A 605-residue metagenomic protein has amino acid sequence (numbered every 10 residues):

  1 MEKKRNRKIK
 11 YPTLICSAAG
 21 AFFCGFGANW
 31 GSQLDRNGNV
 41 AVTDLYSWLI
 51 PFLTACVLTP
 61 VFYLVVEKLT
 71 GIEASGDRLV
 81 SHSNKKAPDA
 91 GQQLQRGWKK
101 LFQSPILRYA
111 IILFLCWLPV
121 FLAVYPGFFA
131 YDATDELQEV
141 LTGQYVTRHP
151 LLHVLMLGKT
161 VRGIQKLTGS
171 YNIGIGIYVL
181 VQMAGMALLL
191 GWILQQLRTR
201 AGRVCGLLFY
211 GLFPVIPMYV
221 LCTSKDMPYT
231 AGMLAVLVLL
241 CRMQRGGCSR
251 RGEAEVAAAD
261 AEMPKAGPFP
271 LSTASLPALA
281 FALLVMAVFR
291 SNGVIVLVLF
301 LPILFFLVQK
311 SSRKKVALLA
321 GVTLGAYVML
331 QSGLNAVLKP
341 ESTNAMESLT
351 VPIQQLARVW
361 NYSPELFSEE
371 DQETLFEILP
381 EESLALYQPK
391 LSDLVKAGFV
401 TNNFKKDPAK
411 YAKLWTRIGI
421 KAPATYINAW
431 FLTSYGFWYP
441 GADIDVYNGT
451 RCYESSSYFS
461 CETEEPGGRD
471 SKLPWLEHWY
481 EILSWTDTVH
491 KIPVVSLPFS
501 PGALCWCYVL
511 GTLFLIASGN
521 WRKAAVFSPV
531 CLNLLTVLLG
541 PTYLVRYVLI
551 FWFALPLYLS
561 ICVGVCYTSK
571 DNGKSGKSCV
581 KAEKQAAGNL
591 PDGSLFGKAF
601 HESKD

Functional and structural regions predicted by a protein language model:
F52, L151-L155, K166-L188, L207: Loop-to-helix entry region of an early transmembrane alpha helix in multi-pass inner-membrane enzymes
P60, I177-R200: Transmembrane-helix motifs of polytopic, lipid-linked glycan transferases
V124-E136, Q144-T160, I164, T168-G169 (+2 more regions): Extracytoplasmic catalytic/substrate-binding loops of multi-pass membrane glycan-assembly enzymes
Y131, L221-P228, F289: Short acidic/glycine- and proline-prone juxtamembrane loop motifs at membrane-interface regions of multi-pass membrane
L141, T230-C248, L283, F300 (+1 more regions): Specific aromatic-rich, kink-prone transmembrane helix
I173-I177, T433-V526, V530: Membrane-interface anchor segments at the N-terminal boundary of transmembrane helices in multi-pass membrane enzymes
S275-R290, P302, T323-Y327: Membrane-interface alpha helices of multi-pass inner-membrane proteins
K339-L473: Membrane-proximal stem/loop segments at transmembrane-domain junctions that anchor or position
